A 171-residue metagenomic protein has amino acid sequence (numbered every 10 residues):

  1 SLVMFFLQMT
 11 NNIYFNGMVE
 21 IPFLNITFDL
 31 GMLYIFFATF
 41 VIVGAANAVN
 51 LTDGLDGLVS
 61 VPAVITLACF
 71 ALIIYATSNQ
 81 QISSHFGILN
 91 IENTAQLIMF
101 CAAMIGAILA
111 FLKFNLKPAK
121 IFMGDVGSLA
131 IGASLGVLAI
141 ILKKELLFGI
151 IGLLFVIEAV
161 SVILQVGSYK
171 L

Functional and structural regions predicted by a protein language model:
S1-I157: "…together with the soluble PPM/PP2C metallo-phosphatase catalytic core" -> "…together with the soluble PPM/PP2C
L153-L171: Membrane-proximal soluble regions of multi-pass membrane proteins
